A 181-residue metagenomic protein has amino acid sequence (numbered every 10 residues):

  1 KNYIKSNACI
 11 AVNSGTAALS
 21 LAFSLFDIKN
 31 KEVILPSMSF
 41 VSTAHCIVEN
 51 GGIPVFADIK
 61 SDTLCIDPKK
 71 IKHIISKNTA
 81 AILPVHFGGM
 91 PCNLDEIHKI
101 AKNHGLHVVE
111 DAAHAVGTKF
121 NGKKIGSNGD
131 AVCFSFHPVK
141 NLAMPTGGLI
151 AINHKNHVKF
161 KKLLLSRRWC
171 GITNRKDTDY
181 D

Functional and structural regions predicted by a protein language model:
K1-A22, L35-S39, A57: Short loop-beta-helix segment that forms the pyridoxal 5′-phosphate
K5, K29, N78, S127-N128 (+1 more regions): Short loop/turn motifs at secondary-structure junctions
V12, P36, V85, S135 (+1 more regions): Conserved residues at the C-terminal ends of beta-strands
S24-A112, K119: PLP-dependent aminotransferase-like
A115-N121, N128-D181: Active-site region of PLP-dependent enzymes
